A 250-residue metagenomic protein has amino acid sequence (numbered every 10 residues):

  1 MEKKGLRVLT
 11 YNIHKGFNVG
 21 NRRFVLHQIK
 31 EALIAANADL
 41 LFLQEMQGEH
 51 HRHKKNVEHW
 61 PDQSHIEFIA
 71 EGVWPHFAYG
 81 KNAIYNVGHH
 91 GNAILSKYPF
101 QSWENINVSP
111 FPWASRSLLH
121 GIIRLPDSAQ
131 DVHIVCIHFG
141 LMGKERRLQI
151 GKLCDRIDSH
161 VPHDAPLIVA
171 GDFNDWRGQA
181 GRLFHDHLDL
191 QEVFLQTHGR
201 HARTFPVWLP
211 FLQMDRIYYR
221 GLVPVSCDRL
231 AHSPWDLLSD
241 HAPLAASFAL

Functional and structural regions predicted by a protein language model:
M1-L40, P61, G72, H76-L250: Active-site regions of metal-assisted phosphoester/phosphodiester hydrolases, unifying DNase/endonuclease modules
Q44-V57: Active-site neighborhood of divalent metal-dependent phosphoester/pyrophosphate hydrolases
V57-Q63: A charged helix-plus-loop insertion that forms the helical arch/lid used to bind and gate nucleic-acid substrates
